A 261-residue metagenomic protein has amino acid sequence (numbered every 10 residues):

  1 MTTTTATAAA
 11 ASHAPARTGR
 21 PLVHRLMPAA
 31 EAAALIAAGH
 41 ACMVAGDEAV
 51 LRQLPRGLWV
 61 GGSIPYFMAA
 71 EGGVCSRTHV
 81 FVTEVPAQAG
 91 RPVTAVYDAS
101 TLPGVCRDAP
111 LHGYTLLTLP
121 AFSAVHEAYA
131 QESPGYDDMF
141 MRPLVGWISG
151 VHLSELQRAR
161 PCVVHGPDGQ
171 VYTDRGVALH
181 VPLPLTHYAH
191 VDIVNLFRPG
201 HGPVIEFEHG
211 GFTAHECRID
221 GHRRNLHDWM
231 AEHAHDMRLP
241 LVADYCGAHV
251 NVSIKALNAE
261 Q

Functional and structural regions predicted by a protein language model:
T2-A41, A45-A49, G57-L58, I64-F67 (+2 more regions): Small-residue-enriched flexible segments
